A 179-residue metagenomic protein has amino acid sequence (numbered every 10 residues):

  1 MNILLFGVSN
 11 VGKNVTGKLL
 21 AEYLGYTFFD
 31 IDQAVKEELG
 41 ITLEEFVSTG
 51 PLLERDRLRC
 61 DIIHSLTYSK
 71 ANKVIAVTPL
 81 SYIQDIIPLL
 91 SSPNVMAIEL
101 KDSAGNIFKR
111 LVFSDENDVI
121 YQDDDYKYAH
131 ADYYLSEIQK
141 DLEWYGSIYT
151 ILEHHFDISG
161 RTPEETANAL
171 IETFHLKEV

Functional and structural regions predicted by a protein language model:
L5: Hydrophobic anchor at the beta1->P-loop junction of P-loop NTPases
V8: P-loop (Walker A) phosphate-binding loop of NTP-binding proteins
V11: ATP-binding Walker
N14: Walker A/P-loop
L19, M96, E143-V179: NTP-dependent small-molecule kinase module
E22-H64: Conserved substrate/cofactor phosphate-moiety recognition/catalytic segment in nucleotide-dependent phosphotransferases
D56-M96, L100-K101: Glycine-rich phosphate-binding loop used to anchor ATP phosphates in small-molecule kinases, encompassing both
N94-W144: A glycine- and Lys/Arg-enriched "phosphate-lid" helix/loop adjacent to the NTP-binding pocket of small-molecule kinases
